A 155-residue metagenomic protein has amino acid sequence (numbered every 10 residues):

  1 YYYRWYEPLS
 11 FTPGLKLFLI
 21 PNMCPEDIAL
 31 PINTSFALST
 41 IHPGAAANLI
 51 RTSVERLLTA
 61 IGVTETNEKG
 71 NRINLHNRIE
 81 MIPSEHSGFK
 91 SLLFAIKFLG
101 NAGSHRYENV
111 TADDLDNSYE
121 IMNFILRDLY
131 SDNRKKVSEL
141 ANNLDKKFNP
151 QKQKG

Functional and structural regions predicted by a protein language model:
Y1-D27: Helix-loop junctions and short alpha-helical segments
E7-P13, T59-L99: Short, charged amphipathic alpha-helical segments flanked by flexible coils
I20, L38, H42-A45, G88 (+2 more regions): Non-transmembrane, amphipathic alpha-helical segments
P25-P43: A long, hydrophobic alpha-helical segment
A29-I32, R51, H76-I79, P83 (+4 more regions): Generic structural concept
T40, V54, L58, G62 (+2 more regions): Hydrophobic/aromatic-lined pockets within catalytic cores
P43-E65, G103: Hydrophobic alpha-helical packing segments in soluble, helical-rich domains
S91-N149, Q153: Charge-enriched, short contiguous segments at helix-coil
